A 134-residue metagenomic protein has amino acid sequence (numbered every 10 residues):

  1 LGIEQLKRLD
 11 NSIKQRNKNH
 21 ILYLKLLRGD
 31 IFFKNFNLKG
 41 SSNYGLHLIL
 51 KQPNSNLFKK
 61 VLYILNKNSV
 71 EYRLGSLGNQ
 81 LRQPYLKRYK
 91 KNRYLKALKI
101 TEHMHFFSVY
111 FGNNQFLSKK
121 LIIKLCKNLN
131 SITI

Functional and structural regions predicted by a protein language model:
L1-I134: PLP-dependent aminotransferase class I/II
